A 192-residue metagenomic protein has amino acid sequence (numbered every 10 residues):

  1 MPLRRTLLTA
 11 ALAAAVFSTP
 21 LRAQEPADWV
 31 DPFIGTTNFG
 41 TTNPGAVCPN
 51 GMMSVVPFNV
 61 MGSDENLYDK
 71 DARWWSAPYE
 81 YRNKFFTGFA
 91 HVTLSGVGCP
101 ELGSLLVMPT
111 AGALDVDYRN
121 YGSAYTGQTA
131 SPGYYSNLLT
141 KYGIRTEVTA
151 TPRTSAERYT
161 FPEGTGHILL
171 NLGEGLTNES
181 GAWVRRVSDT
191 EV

Functional and structural regions predicted by a protein language model:
M1-L3: N-terminal secretory signal peptides that target proteins for export/translocation
L7-F17: Hydrophobic helical h-region of N-terminal Sec-dependent signal peptides in bacterial secretory/periplasmic proteins
T19-A23: Sec/Tat signal peptide C-region and signal peptidase I cleavage site
Q24-V192: Accessory carbohydrate-recognition regions in carbohydrate-active enzymes
